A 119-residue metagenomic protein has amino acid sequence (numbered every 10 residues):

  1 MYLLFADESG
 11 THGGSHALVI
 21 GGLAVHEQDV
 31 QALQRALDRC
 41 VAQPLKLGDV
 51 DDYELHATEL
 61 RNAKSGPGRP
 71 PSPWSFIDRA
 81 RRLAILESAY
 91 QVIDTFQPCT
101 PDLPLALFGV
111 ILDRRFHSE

Functional and structural regions predicted by a protein language model:
M1-E119: Phosphate-ester processing/binding pockets and catalytic centers
